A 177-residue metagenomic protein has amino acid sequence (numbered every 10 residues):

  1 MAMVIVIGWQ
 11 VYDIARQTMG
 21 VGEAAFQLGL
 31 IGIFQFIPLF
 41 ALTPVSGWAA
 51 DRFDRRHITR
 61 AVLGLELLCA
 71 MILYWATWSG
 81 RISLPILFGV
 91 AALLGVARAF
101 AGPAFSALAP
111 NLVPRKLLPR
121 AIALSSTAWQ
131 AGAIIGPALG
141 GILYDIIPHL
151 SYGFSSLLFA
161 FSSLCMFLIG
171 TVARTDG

Functional and structural regions predicted by a protein language model:
M1-G177: Alpha-helical transmembrane-bundle signature of multi-pass membrane transport and export proteins
